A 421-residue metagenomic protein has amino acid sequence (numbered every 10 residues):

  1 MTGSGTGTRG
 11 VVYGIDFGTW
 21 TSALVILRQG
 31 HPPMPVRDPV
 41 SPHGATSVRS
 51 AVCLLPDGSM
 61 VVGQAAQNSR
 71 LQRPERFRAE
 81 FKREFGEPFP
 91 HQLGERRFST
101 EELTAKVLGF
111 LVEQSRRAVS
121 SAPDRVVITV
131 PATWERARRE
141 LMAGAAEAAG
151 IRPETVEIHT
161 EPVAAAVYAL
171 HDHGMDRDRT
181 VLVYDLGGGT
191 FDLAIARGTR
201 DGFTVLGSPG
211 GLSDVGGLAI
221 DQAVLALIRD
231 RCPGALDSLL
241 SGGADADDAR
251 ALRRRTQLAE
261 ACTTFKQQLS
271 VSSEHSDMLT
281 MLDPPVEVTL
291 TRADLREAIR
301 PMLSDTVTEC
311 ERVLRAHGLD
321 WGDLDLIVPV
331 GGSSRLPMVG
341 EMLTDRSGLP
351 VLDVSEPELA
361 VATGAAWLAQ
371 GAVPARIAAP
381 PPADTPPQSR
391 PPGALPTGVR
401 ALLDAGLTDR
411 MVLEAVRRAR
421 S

Functional and structural regions predicted by a protein language model:
M1-R9, V156-Y184, A316, A362-P374: Conserved phosphate-binding catalytic cores of ATP/NTP-utilizing and phosphoryl-transfer enzymes
M1-V12, F81-K82, S213, G217 (+5 more regions): C-terminal region/appendage detector
T2-P33, H171-L206, C262: Gly/Thr-rich phosphate-binding beta-strand-loop-beta motif of the actin/hexokinase/Hsp70
G18-W20, G30, T46, P56 (+8 more regions): Short flexible coil/turn linkers enriched for glycine and charged/polar residues that connect secondary-structure
R28-T155, T160, G217-H275: Phosphate-binding loop and its immediate beta->loop->alpha context in nucleotide/phosphate-handling enzymes
R49-A51, E161-D172, D221-R229, V354-P392 (+1 more regions): Glycine-rich phosphate-binding/hydrolytic loop that grips phosphoryl groups
Q72, V215-L349: Gly/charged contiguous loops adjacent to phosphate- or pyrophosphate-bearing nucleotide/cofactor binding elements
I151-E161, G340-A366: Conserved phosphate-binding/catalytic loops in two-lobed NTP-binding clefts
